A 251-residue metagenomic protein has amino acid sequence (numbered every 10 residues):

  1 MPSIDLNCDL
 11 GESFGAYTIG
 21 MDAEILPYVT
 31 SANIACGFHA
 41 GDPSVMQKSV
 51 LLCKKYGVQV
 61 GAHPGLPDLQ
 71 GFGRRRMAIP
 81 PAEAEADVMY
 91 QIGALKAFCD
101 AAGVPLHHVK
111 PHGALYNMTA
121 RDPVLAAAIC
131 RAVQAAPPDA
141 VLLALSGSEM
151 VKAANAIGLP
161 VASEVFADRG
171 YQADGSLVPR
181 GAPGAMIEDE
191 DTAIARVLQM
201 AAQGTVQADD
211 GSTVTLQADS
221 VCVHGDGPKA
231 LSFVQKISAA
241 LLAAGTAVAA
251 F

Functional and structural regions predicted by a protein language model:
D9, H63, V109, V223: Conserved, mostly hydrophobic/aromatic
T18, D22, A32-H39, Q70-E85 (+4 more regions): Glycine-rich tight-turn/loop motif centered on a GG-T
A23-P27, K48-G61, D100-A101: Acidic (Asp/Glu)-rich catalytic clusters
D68-H108: Glycine/small-residue-rich loop that forms an oxyanion/phosphate-binding "nest" at active or ligand-binding sites
C99-H107, G204-T215, G245-F251: Flexible, glycine/charged-enriched surface loops at secondary-structure junctions
D122-A128: Charged helix-capping and loop-helix junction motifs
A140, S232-F251: C-terminal domain-boundary segment and adjacent tail
G147-T205: Active-site rim beta-loop-alpha module in soluble metabolic enzymes
